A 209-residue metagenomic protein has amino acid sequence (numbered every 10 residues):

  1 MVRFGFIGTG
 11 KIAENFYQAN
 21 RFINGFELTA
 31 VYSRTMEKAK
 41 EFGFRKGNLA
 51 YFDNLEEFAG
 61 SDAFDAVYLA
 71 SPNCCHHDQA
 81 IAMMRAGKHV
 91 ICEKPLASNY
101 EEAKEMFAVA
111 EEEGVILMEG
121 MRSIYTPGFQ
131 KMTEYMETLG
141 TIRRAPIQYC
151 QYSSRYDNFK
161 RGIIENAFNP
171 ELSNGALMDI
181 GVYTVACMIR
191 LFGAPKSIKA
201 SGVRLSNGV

Functional and structural regions predicted by a protein language model:
M1-K46: N-terminal Rossmann-like dinucleotide-binding module
F26-A30, D65-V67, L117, N174-G175: Short active-site oxyanion
K46-V109: Beta-loop-alpha module in the N-terminal Rossmann-like domain of NAD(P)-dependent dehydrogenases, especially those
E105-R122, I142-A145: Rossmann-fold dehydrogenase core element
S123-K199, S206: Predominantly a Rossmann-like dinucleotide-binding segment in NAD(P)-dependent oxidoreductases
